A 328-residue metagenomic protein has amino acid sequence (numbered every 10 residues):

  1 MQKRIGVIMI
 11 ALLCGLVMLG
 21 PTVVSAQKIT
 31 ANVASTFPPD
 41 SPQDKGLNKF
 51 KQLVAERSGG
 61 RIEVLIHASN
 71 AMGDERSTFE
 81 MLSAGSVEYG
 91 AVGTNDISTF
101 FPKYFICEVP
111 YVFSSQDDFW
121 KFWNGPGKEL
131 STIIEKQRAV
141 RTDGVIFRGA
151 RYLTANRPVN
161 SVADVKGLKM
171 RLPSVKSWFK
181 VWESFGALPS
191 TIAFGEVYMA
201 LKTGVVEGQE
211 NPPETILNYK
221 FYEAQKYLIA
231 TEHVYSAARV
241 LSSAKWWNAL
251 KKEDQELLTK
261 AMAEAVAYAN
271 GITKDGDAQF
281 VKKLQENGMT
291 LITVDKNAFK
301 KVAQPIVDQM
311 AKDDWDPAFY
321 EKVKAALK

Functional and structural regions predicted by a protein language model:
M1-A11: Bacterial N-terminal signal peptides that target proteins for export
M9-G20: Bacterial N-terminal signal peptides
P21-A26: Signal peptide processing junction and immediate N-terminal pro/mature segment of secreted/exported proteins
Q27-D118, P126-K328: N-terminal secretory/targeting leader peptides
